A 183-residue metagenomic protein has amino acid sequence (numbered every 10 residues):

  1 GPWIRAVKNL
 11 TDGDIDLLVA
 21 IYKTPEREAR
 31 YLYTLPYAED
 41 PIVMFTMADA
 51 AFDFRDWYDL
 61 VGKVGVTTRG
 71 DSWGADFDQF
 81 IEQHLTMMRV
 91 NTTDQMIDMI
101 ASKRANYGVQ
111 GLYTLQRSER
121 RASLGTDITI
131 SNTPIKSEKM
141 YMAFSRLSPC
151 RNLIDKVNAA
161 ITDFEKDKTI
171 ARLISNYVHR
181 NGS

Functional and structural regions predicted by a protein language model:
G1-D59, G70-W73, N132-I135: Acidic, polar ligand-binding/catalytic clefts
G1-K8, M88-D98, S102: Short helix-initiation/N-cap motifs at beta->coil->alpha
V7, T11, P41, W57 (+7 more regions): Extracytoplasmic/secreted envelope proteins and their assembly/folding machinery, especially bacterial periplasmic
T11-A20, K63, A101-Q110, T114: Alpha-to-beta junction loops
I21-A29, N106-D127, T133-K136: A ligand-binding cleft/hinge motif common to bilobed small-molecule-binding domains
T34-P36, D56-V61, R69-N91, I97 (+2 more regions): Ligand-binding cleft/hinge of the Venus flytrap
E39-V43, R120-A159, R180-S183: Periplasmic-binding protein-like
Y58, K63, D71, A143-R180: Extended ligand-binding regions for polar small-molecule ligands
